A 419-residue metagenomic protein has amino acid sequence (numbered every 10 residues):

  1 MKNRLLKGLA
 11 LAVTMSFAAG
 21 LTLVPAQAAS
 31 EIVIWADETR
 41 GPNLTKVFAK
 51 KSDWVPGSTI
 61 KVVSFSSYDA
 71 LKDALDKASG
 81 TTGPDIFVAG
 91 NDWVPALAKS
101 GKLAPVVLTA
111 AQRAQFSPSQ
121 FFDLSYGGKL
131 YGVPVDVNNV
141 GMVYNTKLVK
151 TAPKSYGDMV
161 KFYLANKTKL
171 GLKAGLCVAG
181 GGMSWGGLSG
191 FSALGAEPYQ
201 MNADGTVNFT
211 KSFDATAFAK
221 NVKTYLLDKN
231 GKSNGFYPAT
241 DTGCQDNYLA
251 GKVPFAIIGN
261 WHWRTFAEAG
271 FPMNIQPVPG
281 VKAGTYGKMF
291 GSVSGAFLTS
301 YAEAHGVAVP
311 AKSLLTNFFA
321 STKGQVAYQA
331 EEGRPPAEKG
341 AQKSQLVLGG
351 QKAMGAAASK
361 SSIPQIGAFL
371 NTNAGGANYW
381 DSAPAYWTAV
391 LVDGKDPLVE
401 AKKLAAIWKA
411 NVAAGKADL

Functional and structural regions predicted by a protein language model:
R4, G8, T14-M15, A19-L21 (+3 more regions): Conserved N-terminal structural module of periplasmic/extracytoplasmic solute-binding proteins
L71-G83, K99-S100, K161-K169, T242-A256 (+3 more regions): Short helices/loops that flank or line small-molecule/ion binding pockets
K77, P84-D85, R113-K147, G284-M289 (+1 more regions): A structural signal for short loop-to-beta-strand junctions that line the ligand-binding cleft of periplasmic/secreted
N91-N139, T151, Y156-V160, Q276: Hinge/lid segment of periplasmic solute-binding proteins
Y131-V135, V140, M159-T210, V253: Extracytoplasmic/periplasmic solute-binding protein
T206-P238: Glycine-centered hinge/linker elements that transmit conformational signals in sensory and ligand-binding systems
A267-G333: Extracytoplasmic/periplasmic substrate-recognition and gating elements
Q276, Q329-D381, W387-A389, G415-L419: Long, aromatic- and glycine/proline-rich binding clefts that accommodate carbohydrate-like moieties
